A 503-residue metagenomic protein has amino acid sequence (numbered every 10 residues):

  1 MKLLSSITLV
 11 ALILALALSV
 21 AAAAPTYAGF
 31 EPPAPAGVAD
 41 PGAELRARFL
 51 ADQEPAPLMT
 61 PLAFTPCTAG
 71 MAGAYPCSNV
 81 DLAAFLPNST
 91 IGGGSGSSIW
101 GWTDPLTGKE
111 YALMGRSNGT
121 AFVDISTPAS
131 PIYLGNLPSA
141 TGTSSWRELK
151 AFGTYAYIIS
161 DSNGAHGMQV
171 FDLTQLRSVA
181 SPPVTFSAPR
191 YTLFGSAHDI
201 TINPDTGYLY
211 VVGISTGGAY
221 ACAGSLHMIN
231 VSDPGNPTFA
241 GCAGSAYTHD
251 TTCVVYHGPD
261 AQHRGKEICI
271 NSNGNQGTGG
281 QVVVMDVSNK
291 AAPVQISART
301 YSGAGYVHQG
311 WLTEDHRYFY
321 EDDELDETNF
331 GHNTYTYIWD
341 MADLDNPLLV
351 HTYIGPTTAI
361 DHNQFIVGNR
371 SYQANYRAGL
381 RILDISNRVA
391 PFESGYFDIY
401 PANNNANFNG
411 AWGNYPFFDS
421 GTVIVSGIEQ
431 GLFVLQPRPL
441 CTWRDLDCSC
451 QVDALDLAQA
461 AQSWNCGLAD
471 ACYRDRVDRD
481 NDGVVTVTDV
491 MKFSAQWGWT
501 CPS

Functional and structural regions predicted by a protein language model:
M1-S6: Positively charged n-region of N-terminal signal peptides that target proteins for export
T8-S19: Bacterial N-terminal signal peptides
S19-A23, R438-S503: Cellulosome-associated attachment modules in secreted, modular CAZymes
A22-C441: Feature marking well-ordered beta-strand scaffolds used for ligand recognition
